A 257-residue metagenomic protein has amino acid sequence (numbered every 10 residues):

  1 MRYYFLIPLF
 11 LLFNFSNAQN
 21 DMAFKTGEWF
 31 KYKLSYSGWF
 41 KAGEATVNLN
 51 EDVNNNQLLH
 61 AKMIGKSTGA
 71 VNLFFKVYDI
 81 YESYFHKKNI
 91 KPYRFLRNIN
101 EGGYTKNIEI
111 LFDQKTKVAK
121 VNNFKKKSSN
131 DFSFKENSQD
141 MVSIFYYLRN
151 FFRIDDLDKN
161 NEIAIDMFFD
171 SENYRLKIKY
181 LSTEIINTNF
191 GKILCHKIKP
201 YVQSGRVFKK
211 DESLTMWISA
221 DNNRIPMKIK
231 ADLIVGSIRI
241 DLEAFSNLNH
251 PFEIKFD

Functional and structural regions predicted by a protein language model:
Y4-F13: Sec-dependent N-terminal signal peptides
P8-L9, S37, F151-F152: Short linear sequence elements within intrinsically disordered, low-complexity coil regions
N14-A18: Sec/Tat signal peptide C-region and signal peptidase I cleavage site
Q19-Q114, I154-D257: Acidic, serine/threonine-rich low-complexity disordered tracts
K106-F152: Hydrophobic, well-structured mid-protein blocks that either form specific transmembrane helices
